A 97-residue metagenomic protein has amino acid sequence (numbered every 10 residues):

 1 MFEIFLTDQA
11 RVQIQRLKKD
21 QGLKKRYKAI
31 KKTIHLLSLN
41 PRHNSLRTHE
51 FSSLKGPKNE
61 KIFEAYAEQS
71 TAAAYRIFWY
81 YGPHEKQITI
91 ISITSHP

Functional and structural regions predicted by a protein language model:
M1-A74, G82-P97: Basic, Lys/Arg-enriched alpha-helical interface segments
